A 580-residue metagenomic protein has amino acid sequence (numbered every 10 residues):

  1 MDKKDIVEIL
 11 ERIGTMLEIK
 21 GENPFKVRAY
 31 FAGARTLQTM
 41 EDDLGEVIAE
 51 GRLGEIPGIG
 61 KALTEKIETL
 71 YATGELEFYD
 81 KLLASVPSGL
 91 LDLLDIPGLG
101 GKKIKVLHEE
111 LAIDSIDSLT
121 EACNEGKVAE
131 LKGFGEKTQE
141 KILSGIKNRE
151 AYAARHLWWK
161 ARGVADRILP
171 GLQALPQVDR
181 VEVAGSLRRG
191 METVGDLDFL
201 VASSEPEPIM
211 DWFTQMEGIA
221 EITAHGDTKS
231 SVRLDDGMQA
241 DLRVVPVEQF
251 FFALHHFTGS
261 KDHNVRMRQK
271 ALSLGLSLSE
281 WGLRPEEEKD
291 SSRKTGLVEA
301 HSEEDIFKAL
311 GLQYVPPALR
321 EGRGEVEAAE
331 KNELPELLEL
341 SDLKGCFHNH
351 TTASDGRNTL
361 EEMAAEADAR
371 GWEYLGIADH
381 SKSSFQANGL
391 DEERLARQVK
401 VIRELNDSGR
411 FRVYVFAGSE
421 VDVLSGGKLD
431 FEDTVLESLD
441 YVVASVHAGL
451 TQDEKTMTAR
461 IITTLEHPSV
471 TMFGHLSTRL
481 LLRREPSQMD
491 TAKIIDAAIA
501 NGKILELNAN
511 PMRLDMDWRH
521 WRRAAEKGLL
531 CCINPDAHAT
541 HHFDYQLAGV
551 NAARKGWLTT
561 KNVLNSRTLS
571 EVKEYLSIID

Functional and structural regions predicted by a protein language model:
M1-E22: Charged, compositionally biased N-terminal leader segments and the immediate start of the first structured element
L10-M16, I146-R149, A378-S383: A short small-residue
G14, P24-S230, G237, L242 (+6 more regions): Accessory alpha-helical DNA-binding modules that contact the DNA backbone or grooves
G14-G21, E150-A154, V446, L450 (+2 more regions): Short amphipathic alpha-helical interaction patches enriched in hydrophobic/aromatic residues with interspersed Lys/Arg
V181-V183, G345-N349, E420: Two-metal-ion RNase H-like nuclease active-site motif
G190-L276, E280-H350, T359-G371, L375 (+2 more regions): Charged catalytic cores and adjacent phosphate/nucleic-acid-binding surfaces used for phosphate/nucleic-acid chemistry
G376-I377, S419-E420: Core AdoMet radical
